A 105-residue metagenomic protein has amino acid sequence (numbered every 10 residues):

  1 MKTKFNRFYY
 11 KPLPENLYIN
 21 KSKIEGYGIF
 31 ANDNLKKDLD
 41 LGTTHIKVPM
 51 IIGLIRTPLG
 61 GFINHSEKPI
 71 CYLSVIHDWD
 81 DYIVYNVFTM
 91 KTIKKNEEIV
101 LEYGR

Functional and structural regions predicted by a protein language model:
M1-R105: Conserved catalytic SET/PR domain of SAM-dependent protein methyltransferases, capturing the structural core that binds
